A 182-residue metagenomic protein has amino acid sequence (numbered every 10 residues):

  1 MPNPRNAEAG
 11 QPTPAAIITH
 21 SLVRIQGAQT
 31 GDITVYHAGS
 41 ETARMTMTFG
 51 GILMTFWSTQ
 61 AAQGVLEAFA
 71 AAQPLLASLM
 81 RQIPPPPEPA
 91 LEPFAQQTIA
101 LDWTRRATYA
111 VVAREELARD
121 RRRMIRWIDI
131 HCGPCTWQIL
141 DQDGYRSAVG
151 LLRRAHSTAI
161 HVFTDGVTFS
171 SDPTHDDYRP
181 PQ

Functional and structural regions predicted by a protein language model:
M1-Q182: Positively charged, low-complexity terminal tracts and the immediately adjacent first secondary-structure elements
